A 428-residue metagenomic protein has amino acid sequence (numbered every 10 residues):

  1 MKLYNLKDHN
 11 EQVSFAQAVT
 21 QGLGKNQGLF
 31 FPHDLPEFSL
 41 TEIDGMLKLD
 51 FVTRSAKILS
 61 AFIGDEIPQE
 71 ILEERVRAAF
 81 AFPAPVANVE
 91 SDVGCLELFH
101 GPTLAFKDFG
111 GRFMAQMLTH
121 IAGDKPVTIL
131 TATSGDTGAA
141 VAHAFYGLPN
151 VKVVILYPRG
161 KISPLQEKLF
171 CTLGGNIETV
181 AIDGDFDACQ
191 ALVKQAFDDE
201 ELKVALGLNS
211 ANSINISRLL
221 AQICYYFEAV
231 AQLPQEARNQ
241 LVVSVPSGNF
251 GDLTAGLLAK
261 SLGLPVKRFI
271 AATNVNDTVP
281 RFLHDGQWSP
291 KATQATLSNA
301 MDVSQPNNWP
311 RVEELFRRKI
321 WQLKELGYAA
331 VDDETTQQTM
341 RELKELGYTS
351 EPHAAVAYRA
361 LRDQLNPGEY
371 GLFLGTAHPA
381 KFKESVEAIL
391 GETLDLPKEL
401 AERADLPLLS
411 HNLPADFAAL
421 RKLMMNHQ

Functional and structural regions predicted by a protein language model:
M1-Q428: PLP-dependent amino-acid enzyme catalytic core
